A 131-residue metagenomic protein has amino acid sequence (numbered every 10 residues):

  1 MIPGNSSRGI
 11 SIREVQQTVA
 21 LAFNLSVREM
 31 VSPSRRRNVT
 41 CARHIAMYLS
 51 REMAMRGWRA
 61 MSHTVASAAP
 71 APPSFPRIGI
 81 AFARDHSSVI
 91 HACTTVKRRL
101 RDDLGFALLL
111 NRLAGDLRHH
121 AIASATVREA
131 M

Functional and structural regions predicted by a protein language model:
M1-Q17, V127-M131: General nucleic-acid-binding
G4-I10, A22-I45, L108: Short, Lys/Arg-enriched anionic-surface-contact patches
R8, Q17, L25, S74 (+1 more regions): A generic structural signal for ordered alpha-helices
R13-Q16, A20, T40, A68 (+1 more regions): Aromatic-enriched hydrophobic runs in primary sequence
T18-A22, L113-D116: Generic non-transmembrane alpha-helical segments
A42-M131: Terminal-proximal interaction/regulatory segments of ATP-powered molecular machines
